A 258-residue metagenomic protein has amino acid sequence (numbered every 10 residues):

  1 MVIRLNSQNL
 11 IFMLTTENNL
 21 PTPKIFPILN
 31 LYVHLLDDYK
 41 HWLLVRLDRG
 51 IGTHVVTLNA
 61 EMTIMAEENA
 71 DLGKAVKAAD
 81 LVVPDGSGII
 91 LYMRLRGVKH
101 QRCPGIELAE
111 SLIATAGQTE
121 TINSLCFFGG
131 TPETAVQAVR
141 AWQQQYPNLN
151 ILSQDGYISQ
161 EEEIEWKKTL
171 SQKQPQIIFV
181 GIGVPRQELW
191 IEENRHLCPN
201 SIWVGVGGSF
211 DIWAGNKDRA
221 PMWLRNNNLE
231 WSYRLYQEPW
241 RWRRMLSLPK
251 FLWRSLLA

Functional and structural regions predicted by a protein language model:
F12-E107: N-terminal nucleotide/polyanion-binding subdomain common to many enzyme families
G52, I122, C198-S201: A short helix->loop->beta-strand "cap" motif at the edges of active sites that frequently abuts
N59-T63, I182-Q187, S209: Short glycine-rich anion-binding loops that position phosphate/pyrophosphate groups of nucleotides and phosphorylated
I90-R94, R219-A258: A transmembrane-helix-recognition feature enriched in membrane-embedded lipid enzymes and envelope glyco-/phospholipid
I90-T169, K173-Q174: Conserved beta-alpha
G156-S159, S201-Q237: Short, flexible loop segments at boundaries between secondary-structure elements
Q174-F179, V184: Proline-aspartate-enriched helix->loop->beta-strand connector
